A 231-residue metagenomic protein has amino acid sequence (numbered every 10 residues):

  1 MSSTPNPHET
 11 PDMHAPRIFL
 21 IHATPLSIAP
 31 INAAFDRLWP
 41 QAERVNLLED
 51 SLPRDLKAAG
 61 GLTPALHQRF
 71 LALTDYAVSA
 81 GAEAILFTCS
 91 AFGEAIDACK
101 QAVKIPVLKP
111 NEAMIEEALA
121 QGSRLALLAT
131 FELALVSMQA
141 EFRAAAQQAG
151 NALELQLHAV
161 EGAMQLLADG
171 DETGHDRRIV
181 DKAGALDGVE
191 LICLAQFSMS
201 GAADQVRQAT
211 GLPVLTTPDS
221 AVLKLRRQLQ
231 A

Functional and structural regions predicted by a protein language model:
M1-A231: Non-catalytic structural scaffold of enzyme domains
